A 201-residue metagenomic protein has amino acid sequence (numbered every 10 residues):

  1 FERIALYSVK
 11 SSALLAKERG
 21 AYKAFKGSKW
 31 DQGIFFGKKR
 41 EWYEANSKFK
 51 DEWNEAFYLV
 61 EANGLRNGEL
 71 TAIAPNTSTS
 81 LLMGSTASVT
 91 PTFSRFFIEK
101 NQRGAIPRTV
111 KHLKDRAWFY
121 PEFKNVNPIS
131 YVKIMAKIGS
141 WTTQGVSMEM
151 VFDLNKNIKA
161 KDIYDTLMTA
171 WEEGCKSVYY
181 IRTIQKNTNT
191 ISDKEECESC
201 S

Functional and structural regions predicted by a protein language model:
F1-K38: Extended, well-ordered alpha-helical scaffold/bundle regions in very large, multi-domain proteins
K17, A21, I34, K39 (+4 more regions): Catalytic alpha/beta core of large soluble enzyme barrels
R40-E41, N54: C-terminal extracellular loops and terminal segments of Gram-negative outer membrane beta-barrel proteins
